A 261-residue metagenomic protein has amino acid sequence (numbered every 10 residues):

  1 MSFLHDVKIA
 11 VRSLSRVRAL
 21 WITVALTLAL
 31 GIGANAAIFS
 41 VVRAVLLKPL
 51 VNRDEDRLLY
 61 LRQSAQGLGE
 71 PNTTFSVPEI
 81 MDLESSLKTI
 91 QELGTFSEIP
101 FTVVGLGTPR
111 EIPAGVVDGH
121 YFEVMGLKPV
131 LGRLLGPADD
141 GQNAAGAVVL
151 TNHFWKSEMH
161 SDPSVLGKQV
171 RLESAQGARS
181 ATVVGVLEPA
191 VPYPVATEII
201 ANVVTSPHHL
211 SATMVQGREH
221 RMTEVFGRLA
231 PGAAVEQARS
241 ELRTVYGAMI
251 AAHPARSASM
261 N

Functional and structural regions predicted by a protein language model:
M1-I22, V51-R53, G67, T108-E111 (+3 more regions): Membrane-helix entry/capping segments
H5, I9-R12, R16, A44 (+4 more regions): Generic recognition of well-ordered alpha-helical segments within structured catalytic/regulatory domains
H5-I9, V24, V41, F75-E79 (+2 more regions): Short, conserved clusters of charged catalytic residues that mark active-site and nucleotide-handling motifs
A19, K88-E92, S164: Glycine-centered tight turns that cap/initiate beta-strands
T23-G31: Alpha-helical transmembrane segments of integral membrane proteins
L30-L59: Alpha-helical transmembrane segments
L50-P100, H220-F226: Membrane-proximal extracellular/periplasmic loop immediately following the first transmembrane helix
P100-F101, A114-P137, G146-N261: Mid-to-C-terminal secondary-structure elements that act as membrane-proximal/extracytoplasmic interface segments
